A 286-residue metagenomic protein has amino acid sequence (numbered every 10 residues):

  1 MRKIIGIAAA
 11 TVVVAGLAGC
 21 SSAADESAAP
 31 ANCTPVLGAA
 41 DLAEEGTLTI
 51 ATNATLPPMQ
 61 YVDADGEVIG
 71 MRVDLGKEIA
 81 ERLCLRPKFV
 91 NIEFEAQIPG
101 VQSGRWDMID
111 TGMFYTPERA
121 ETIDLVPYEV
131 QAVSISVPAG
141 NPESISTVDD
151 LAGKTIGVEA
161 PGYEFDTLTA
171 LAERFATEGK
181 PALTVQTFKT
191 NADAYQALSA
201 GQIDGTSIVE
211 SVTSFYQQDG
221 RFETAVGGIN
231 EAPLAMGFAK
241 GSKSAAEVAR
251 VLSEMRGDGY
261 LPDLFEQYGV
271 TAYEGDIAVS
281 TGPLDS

Functional and structural regions predicted by a protein language model:
A15-G19: C-terminal motif of bacterial Sec signal peptides marking the signal peptidase cleavage site
S21, V73-R82, N141-P142, D149-D150 (+3 more regions): Extended ligand-binding regions for polar small-molecule ligands
A28-T111: Extracytoplasmic small-molecule ligand-binding "clamshell" domains of the periplasmic binding protein/Venus flytrap
A54, V130-V137, S214, Q218-S253 (+1 more regions): Periplasmic-binding protein-like
G76-L83, E164-T187: Ligand-binding cleft/hinge of the Venus flytrap
K77, R86-D149: Acidic, polar ligand-binding/catalytic clefts
K88-P99, E143, L183-Q196, A232: Short helix-initiation/N-cap motifs at beta->coil->alpha
A96, G112-A120, T169-L171, S199-N230: A ligand-binding cleft/hinge motif common to bilobed small-molecule-binding domains
